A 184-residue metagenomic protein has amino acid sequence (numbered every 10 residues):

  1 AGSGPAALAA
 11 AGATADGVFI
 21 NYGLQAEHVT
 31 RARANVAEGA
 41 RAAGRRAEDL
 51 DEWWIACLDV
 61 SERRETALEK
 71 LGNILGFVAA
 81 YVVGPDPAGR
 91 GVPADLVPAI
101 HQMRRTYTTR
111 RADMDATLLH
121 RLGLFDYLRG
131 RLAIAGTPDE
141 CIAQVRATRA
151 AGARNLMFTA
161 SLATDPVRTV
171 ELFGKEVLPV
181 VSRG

Functional and structural regions predicted by a protein language model:
A1, D16-I20, L50-C57, L156-F158: Hydrophobic faces of well-ordered beta-strands that scaffold small-molecule active sites in alpha/beta enzyme cores
S3-P5: Short glycine-enriched loops at secondary-structure junctions
A9, A15-G17, Y22-V29: Ligand/cofactor pocket segment of small-molecule handling proteins
A13-T14, A151-A153: Structural motif
G23-A40, D165-E171: Active-site-adjacent beta->alpha loops and helix N-cap segments on the catalytic face of soluble alpha/beta enzymes
L24, A56-V60, L162-T164: Active-site-proximal loop/turn and secondary-structure-junction residues that shape catalytic pockets, frequently
V29-A34, E38-A150, S182: An alpha-helical appendage that flanks or caps ligand/catalytic pockets
R146, F158-V180: C-terminal/domain-terminus segments
